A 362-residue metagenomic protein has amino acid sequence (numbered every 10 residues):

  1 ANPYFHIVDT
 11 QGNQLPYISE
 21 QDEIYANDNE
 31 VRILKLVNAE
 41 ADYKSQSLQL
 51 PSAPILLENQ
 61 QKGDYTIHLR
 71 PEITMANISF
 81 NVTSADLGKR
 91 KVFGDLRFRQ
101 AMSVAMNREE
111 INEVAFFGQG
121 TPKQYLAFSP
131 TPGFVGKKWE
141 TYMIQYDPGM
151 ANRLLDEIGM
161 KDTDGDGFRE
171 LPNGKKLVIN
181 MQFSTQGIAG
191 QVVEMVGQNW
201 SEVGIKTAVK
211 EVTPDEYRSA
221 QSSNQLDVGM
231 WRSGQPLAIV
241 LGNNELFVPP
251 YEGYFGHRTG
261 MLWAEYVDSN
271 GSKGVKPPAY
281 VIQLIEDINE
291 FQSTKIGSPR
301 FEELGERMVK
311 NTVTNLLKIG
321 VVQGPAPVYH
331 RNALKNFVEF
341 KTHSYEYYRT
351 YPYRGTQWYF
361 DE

Functional and structural regions predicted by a protein language model:
A1, H68-A76, N81, S103-K138 (+4 more regions): Detector for C-terminal structural segments
A1-V31, L57-M75, F117, G159-D164 (+3 more regions): Aromatic-rich, solvent-exposed beta-strand/loop patch
S19, E40-D42, K62-Y65, D95-R99 (+5 more regions): Loop/turn elements at helix/coil->beta-strand transitions in domains of secreted/extracellular proteins
I24-D86, E109-V114, V228, R232-G234 (+1 more regions): Extracellular/periplasmic solute-recognition and catalytic clefts
R32-I33, F98-R99, Y217-Q221: Short, hydrophobic alpha-helical packing/hinge segments within bilobed ligand-binding/sensory domains
V37, V196-V203: A short alpha-helix/helix-coil micro-patch that ends at or immediately precedes a cysteine
K44-Q46, K161-G165, S201-E216: Short, well-structured beta-strand/strand-turn elements
S45, K89-G94: Primarily short, surface-exposed interaction patches in extracytoplasmic proteins
